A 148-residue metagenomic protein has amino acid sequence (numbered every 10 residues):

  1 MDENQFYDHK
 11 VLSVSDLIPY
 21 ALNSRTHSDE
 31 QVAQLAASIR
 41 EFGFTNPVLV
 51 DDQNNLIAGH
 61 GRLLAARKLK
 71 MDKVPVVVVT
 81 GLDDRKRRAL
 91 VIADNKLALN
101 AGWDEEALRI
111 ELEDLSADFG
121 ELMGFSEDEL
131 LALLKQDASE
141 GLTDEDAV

Functional and structural regions predicted by a protein language model:
M1-V148: Aromatic/glycine/proline-enriched transmembrane-helix motif characteristic of membrane-embedded glycan-assembly enzymes
